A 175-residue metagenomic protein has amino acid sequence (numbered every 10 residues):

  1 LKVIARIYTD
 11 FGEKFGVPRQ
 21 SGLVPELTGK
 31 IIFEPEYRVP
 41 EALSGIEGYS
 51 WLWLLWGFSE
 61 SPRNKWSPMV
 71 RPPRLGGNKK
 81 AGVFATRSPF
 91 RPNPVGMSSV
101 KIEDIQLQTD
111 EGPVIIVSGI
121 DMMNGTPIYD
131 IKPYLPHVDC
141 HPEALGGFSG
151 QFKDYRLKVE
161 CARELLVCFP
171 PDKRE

Functional and structural regions predicted by a protein language model:
L1-S99, D104-E175: Glycine-rich, low-complexity intrinsically disordered segments
